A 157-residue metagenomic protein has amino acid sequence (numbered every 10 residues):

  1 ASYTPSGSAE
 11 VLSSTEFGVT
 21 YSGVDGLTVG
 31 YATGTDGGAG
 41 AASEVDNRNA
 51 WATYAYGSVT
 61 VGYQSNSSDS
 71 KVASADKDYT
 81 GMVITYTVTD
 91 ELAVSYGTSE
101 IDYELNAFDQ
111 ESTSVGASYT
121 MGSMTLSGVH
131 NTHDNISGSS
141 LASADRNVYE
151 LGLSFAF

Functional and structural regions predicted by a protein language model:
A1-F157: Outer-membrane beta-barrel proteins
